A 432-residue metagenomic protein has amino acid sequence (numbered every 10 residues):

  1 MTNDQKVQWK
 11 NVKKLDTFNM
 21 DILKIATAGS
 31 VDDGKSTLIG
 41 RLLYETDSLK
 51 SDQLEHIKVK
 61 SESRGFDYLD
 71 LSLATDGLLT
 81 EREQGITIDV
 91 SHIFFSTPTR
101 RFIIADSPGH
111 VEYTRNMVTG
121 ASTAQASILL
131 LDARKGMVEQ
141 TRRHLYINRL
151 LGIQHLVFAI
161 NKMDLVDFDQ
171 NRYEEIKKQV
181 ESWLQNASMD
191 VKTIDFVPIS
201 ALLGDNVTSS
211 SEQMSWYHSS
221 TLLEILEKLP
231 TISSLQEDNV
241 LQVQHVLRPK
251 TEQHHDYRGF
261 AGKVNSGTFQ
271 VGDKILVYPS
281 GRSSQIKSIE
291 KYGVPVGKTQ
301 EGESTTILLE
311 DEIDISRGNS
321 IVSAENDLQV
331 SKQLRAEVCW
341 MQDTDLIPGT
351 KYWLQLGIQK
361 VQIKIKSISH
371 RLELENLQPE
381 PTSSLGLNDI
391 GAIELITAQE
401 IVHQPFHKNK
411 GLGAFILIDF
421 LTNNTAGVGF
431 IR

Functional and structural regions predicted by a protein language model:
T2-A28, D33-T37, T97-P98, P249-R432: C-terminal effector/interaction modules appended to NTPase cores
D4-E112, A124: P-loop NTPase switch module centered on the Walker A-proximal segment
D32, L38, I57, G85 (+13 more regions): Residue-level signature of catalytic and energy-coupling elements of molecular machines, predominantly ATP/GTP-dependent
D33, Y44-E45, H110-V111, R134-M137 (+5 more regions): Conserved nucleotide-binding/hydrolysis micro-motifs of P-loop NTPases
R64-L69, D76-I88, W183-T193, E227-N239 (+5 more regions): Active-site phosphate-binding and catalytic loops of NTP-dependent enzymes
R100-F102, S107-Y113, A121-L145, L151-E174: Conserved Switch II/interswitch segment of TRAFAC-class P-loop GTPases
V166-D238: Canonical P-loop GTPase G-domain recognition
S220-Y257, A261, L276, S283: Accessory interdomain/linker segments of ATP-dependent helicases and helicase-like nucleic-acid enzymes that mediate
